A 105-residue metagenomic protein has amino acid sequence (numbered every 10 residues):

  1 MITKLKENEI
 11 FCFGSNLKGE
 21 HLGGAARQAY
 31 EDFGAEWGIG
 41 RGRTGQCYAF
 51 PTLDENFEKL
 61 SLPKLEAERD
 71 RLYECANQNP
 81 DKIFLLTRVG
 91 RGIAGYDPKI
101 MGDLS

Functional and structural regions predicted by a protein language model:
M1-S105: Macrodomain-like recognition of ADP-ribose-binding/processing modules
